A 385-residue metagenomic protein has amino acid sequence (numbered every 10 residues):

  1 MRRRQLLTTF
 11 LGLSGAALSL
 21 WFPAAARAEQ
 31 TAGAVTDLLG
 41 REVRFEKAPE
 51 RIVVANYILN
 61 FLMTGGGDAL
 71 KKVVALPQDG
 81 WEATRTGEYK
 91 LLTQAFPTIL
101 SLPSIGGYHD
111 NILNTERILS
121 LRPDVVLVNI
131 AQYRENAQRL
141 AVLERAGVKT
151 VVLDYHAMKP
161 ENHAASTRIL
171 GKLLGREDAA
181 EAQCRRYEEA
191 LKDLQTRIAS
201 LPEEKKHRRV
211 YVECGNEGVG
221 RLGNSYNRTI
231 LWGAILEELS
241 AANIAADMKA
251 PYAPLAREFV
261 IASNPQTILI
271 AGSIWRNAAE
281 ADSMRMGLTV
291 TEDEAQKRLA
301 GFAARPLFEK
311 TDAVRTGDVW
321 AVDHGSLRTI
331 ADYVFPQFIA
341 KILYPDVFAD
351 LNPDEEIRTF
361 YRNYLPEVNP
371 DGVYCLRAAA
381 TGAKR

Functional and structural regions predicted by a protein language model:
R2-L7, S14, L18-L62, D178-E213 (+1 more regions): Bacterial Sec-exported substrate-binding components of ABC uptake systems
E29, G106, M158-L174, E181 (+1 more regions): Structured C-terminal subdomain patch of bacterial secreted/periplasmic proteins
V53-A55, V74-P77, V125-N129, T150-L153 (+4 more regions): Structural recognition of the beta-strand scaffold that forms the well-ordered cores of secreted hydrolase catalytic
V54-A55, N60-S120, V125-Q132, R139: A short, structured surface patch at a secondary-structure boundary
I58-F61, D79-E82, V125-V126, A131-E135 (+5 more regions): Solvent-exposed loop/turn segments at secondary-structure junctions within structured extracellular/periplasmic domains
W81-G87, H109, Q132-Q138, L153-S166 (+1 more regions): Extracytoplasmic ligand-binding site segments that recognize negatively charged/polar headgroups
N224-P251: Alpha-helical, coiled-coil/dimerization segments enriched in small aliphatic residues
I244-P251, A256-E258, N264-T289: Pocket-lining segment of extracytoplasmic ligand-binding domains
